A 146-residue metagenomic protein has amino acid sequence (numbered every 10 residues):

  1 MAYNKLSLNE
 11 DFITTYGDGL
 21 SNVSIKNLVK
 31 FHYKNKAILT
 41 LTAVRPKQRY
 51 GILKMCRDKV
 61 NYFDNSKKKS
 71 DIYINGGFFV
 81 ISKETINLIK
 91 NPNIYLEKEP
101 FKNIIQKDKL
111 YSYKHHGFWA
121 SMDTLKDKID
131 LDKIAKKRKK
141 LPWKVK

Functional and structural regions predicted by a protein language model:
M1-D11: Active-site nucleotide-sugar/metal-binding loop of Leloir-type enzymes
N9, K36-A37: Short, high-confidence coil segments that cap the C-terminus of an alpha-helix and link into the following beta-strand
F12-I13, L20, K26-Y33, R45-Q48 (+1 more regions): Catalytic-core segments of class I nucleotidyltransferases/pyrophosphorylases that form NMP-activated intermediates
Y16-G17, L41: Small/polar loops that bind or transfer phosphate-bearing groups
L39-R57: Short beta-strand-to-loop element that shapes/binds the nucleotide-sugar donor at the catalytic cleft/hinge
